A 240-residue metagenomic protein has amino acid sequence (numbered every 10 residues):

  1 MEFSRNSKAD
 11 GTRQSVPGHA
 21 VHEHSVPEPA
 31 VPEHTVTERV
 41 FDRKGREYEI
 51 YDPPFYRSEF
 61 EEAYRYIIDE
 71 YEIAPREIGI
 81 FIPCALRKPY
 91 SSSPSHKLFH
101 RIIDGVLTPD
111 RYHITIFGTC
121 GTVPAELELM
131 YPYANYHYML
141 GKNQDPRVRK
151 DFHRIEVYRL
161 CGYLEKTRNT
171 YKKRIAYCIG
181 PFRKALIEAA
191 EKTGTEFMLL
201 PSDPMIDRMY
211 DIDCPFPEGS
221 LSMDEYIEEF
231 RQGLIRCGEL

Functional and structural regions predicted by a protein language model:
E2-K8, V26, V31-R101, G105-L107: Active-site and ligand/interface coordination hotspots across diverse enzymes and nucleic-acid-associated assemblies
E2-R5, R13, E23, S220: Intrinsically disordered, low-complexity segments
T12, P53-I68, T115-G121, M139-R154 (+2 more regions): Extended interaction regions within the primary functional domain
H24, Y48-Y51, Y56, Y64-Y66 (+10 more regions): Sequence-level detector for tyrosine residue identity
K44-R46, I78, D110-H113, K172-R174 (+1 more regions): Generic structural motif recognizing short loop/turn segments at the entrances and edges of beta-strands
R76-L164: Conserved mixed alpha/beta catalytic, RNA-binding, or beta-rich assembly cores of soluble enzyme, regulatory
K150-L240: Glycine/proline-rich loop-helix segments at beta-alpha junctions forming the active-site rim of enzyme cores
